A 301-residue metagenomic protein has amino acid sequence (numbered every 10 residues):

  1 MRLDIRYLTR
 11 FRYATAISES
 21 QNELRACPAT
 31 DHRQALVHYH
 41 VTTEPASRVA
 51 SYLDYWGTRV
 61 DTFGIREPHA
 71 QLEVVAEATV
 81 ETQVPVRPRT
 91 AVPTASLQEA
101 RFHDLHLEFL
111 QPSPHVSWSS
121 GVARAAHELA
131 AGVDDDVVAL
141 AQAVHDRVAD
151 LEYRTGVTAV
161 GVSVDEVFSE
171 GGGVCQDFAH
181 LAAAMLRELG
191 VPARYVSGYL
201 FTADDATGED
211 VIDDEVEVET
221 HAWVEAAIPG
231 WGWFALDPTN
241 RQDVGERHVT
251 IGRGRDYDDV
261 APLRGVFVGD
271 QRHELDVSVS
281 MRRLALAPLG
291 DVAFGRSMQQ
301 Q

Functional and structural regions predicted by a protein language model:
M1-L3, Y7, S20-N22, Y39 (+6 more regions): Structural beta-strand/beta-sheet cores of well-ordered domains, especially the beta-sheet scaffolds that support
M1-R124, E128: Linear, non-domain "peripheral" regions
Y13, R48, P93, Q98 (+4 more regions): Glycine-rich, flexible loop/turn motifs
L24-Q34, Y39-V41, N240-E274, M281 (+2 more regions): Glycine-rich, small/acidic residue-mixed loop/short-helix segments
E77, G132, D213-E215: Glycine-centered loop/turn motifs
Q98-G173, L181, R255-Y257, V279-A287 (+1 more regions): Secondary-structure boundary elements
D177-Q271: Hydrophobic/aromatic-rich core segments of domains that either
L289-Q301: Actinobacteria-biased recognition of intrinsically disordered, low-complexity terminal regions
